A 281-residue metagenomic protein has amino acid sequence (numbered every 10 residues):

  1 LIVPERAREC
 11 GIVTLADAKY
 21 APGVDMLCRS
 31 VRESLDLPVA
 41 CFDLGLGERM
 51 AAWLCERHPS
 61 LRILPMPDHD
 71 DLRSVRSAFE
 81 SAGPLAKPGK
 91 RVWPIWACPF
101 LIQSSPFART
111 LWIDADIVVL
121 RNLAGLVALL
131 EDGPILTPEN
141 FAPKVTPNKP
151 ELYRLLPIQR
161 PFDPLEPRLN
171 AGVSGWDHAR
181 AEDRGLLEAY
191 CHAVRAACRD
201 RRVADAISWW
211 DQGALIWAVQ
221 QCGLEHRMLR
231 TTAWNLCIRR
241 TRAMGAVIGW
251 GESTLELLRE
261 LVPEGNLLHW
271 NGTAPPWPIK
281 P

Functional and structural regions predicted by a protein language model:
L1-C10, T14, P164-E166, N170 (+1 more regions): A glycosyltransferase accessory/donor-loop signature
P22, L46-A52, V145: Short, charged/polar "capping" segments at the starts of alpha-helices and the immediately preceding loops
S30-L37: Short, acidic, metal-binding catalytic loop of nucleotide-sugar glycosyltransferases
V39-G45, T137-P138: Short internal beta-strands
L44-R49, D68, R121-L123: Short, polar loop motifs at secondary-structure junctions
R49-S105: Active-site-proximal specificity loops/subdomain of glycosyltransferases
P94-N148, G175: GT-A fold catalytic core of metal-dependent nucleotide-sugar glycosyltransferases, centered on the diacidic
V127-A193: Conserved catalytic core of nucleotide-sugar-dependent glycosyltransferases
